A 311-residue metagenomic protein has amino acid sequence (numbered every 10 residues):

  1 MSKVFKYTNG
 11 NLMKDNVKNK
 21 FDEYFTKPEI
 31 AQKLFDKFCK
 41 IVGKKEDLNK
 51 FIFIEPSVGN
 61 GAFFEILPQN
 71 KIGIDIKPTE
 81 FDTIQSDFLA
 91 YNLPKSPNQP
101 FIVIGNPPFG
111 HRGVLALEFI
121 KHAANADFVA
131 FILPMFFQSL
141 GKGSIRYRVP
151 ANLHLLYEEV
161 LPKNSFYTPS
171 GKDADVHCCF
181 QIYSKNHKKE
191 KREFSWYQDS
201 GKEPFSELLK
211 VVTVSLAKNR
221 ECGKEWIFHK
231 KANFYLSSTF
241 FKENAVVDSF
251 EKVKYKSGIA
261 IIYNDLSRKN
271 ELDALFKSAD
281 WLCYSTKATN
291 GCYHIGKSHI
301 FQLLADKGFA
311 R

Functional and structural regions predicted by a protein language model:
M1-R311: Class I S-adenosyl-L-methionine-dependent methyltransferase catalytic core
